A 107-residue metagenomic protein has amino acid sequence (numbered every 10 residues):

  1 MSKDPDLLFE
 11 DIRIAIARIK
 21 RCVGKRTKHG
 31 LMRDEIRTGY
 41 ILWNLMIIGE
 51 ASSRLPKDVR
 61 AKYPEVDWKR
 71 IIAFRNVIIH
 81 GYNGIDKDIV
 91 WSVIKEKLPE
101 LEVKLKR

Functional and structural regions predicted by a protein language model:
M1-R107: Solvent-exposed interaction patches of small proteins and small membrane subunits
